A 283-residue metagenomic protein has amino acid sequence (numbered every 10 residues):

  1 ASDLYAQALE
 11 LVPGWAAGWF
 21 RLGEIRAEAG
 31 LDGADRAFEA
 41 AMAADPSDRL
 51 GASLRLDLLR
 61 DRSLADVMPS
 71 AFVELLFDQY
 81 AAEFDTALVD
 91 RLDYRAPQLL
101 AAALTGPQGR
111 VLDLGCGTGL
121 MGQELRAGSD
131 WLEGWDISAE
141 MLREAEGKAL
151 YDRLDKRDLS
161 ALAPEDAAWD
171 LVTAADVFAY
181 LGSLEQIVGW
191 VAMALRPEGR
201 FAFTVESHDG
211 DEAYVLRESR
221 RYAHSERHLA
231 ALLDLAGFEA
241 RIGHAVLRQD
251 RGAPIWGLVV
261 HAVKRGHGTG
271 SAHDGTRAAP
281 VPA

Functional and structural regions predicted by a protein language model:
W15, D48-R49: Residue-level recognition of tetratricopeptide repeat
G18, G51-A52: TPR alpha-solenoid repeat register
L112, C116-L162: Class I SAM-dependent methyltransferase SAM/SAH-binding core
T173: A conserved beta-strand element that flanks and buttresses the S-adenosyl-L-methionine
E185-R200: A short glycine-rich, Lys/Arg-flanked "PGG" loop and its adjoining helix->strand segment in the class I
F203-Y222: Short, glycine-/aromatic-enriched active-site segment of Class I SAM-dependent methyltransferases
R221-A236, G243: Short alpha-helix
